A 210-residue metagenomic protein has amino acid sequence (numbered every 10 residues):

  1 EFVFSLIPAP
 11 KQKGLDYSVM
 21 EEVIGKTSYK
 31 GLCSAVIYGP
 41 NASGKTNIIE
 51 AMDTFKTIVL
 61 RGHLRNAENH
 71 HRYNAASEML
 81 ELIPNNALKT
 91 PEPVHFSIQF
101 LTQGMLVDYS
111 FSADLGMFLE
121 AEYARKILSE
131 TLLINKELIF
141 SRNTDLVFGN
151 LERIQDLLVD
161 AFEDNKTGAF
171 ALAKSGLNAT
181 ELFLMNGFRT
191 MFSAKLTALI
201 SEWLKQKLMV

Functional and structural regions predicted by a protein language model:
E1-T54: Pre-Walker A-like glycine/lysine-rich segment at the N-terminus of P-loop NTPase domains
P8, K13-G25, Y73-A76, R153-K166: Charged, glycine/proline-rich intrinsically disordered loops and linkers
P8, N41, F100-G104, A113-L115: Short, flexible loop/turn elements at secondary-structure junctions
F55-A67: Post-Walker A helix-loop "phosphate-sensing" segment adjacent to the P-loop in P-loop NTPases
L64-E68, L106-Y109: Short secondary-structure capping/junction motifs at helix and strand boundaries
E68-K89: AAA+/P-loop NTPase substrate/partner-engagement loops
A87-S110, I127: Conserved amphipathic alpha-helical "coupling/scaffold" segments that transmit conformational changes between domains
V107-V210: Electropositive, glycine-dotted interaction segments that contact anionic polymers or phosphate-rich ligands
